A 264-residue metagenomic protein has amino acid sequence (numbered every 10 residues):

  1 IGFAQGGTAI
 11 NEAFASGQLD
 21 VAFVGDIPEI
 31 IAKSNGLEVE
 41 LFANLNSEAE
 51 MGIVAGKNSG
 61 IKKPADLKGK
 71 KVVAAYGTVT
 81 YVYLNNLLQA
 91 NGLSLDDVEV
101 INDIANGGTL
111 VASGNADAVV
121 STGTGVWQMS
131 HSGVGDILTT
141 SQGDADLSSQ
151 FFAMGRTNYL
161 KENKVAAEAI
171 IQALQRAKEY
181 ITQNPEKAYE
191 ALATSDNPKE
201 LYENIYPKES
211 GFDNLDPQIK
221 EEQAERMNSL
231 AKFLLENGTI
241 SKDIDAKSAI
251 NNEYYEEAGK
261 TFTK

Functional and structural regions predicted by a protein language model:
I1-I101, L110, D117-G123, I137-T140 (+1 more regions): Short, glycine-/small- and polar/acidic-enriched structural segments that line small-molecule recognition paths
F3, G7, A22, G60 (+9 more regions): Solvent-exposed, acidic/flexible segments
I27, D103-T194: Pocket-lining segment of extracytoplasmic ligand-binding domains
K33, Q89, S130, L235-E236 (+1 more regions): Short polybasic/polar patches that bind polyanions
L41-F42, L138, Y189-A191, K242-A246: Short, hydrophobic secondary-structure boundary micro-motifs
K161-S241: Secondary-structure end/capping motifs
A231-K264: Conserved C-terminal helix/tail region of periplasmic/extracytoplasmic solute-binding proteins
